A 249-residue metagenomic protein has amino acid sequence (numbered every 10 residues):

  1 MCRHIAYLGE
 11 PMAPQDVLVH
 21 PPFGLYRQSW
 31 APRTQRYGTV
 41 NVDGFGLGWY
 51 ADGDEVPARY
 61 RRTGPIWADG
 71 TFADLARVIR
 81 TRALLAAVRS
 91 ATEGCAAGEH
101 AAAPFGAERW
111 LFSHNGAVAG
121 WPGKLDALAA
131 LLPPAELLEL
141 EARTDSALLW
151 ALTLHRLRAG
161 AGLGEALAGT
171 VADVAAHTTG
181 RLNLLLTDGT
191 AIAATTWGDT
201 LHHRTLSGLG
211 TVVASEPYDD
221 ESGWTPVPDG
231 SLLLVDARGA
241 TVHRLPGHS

Functional and structural regions predicted by a protein language model:
M1-G64, A194, G230-L234, T241-S249: Extreme N-terminus nucleophile/cap motif
C2, W110-G120: Conserved beta-strand-loop-short alpha-helix elements that form and flank the Mn2+/Mg2+-coordinating active site
E10, A87-S90, N115, G189 (+3 more regions): Fold-independent oxyanion-binding glycine-rich loops and adjacent beta-strand/coil segments at enzyme active sites
S29-P32, R62-L75, R82, A86-E108 (+1 more regions): Short acidic (Asp/Glu) patches
A83, G160-T196: Catalytic core of PPM/PP2C metal-dependent serine/threonine phosphatase domains
A96, W121-D126: Cytochrome P450 core scaffold surrounding the K-helix E-X-X-R motif and the conserved "meander" helix-loop region
A129-T153: Long, charge-dense
T200-L232: A conserved acidic, glycine/proline-rich C-terminal tail/linker
